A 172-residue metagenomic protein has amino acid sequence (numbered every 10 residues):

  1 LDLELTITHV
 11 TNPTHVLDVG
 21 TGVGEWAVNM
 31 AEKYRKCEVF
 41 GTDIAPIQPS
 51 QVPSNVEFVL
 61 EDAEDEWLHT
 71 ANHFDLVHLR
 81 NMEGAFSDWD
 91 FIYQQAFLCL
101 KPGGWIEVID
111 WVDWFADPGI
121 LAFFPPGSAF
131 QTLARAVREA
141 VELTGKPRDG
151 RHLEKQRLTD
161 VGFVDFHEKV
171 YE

Functional and structural regions predicted by a protein language model:
L1-P13: Class I SAM-dependent methyltransferase Rossmann-like catalytic core, especially the SAM/SAH-binding loop
P13-H69, F91: Class I SAM-dependent methyltransferase SAM/SAH-binding core
T21-G24, I44-I47, A63-D65, M82-G84 (+3 more regions): Conserved beta-strand elements of beta-rich interaction domains across eukaryotes, especially beta-propellers
E64, F74-D90: A short SAM/SAH-binding and catalytic strip from SAM-dependent methyltransferases
G84, W105-E172: Conserved catalytic/acceptor-binding region of the Class I
D90-W105: A short glycine-rich, Lys/Arg-flanked "PGG" loop and its adjoining helix->strand segment in the class I
